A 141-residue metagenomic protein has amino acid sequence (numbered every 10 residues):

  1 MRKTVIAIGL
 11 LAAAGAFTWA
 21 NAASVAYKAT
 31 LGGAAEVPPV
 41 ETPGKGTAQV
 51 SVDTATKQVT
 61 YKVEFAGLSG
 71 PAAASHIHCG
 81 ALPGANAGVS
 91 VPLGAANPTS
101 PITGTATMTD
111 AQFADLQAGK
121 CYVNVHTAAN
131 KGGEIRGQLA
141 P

Functional and structural regions predicted by a protein language model:
R2-G9, G15-S75, C79-P141: Metal-centered catalytic cores of metalloenzymes
